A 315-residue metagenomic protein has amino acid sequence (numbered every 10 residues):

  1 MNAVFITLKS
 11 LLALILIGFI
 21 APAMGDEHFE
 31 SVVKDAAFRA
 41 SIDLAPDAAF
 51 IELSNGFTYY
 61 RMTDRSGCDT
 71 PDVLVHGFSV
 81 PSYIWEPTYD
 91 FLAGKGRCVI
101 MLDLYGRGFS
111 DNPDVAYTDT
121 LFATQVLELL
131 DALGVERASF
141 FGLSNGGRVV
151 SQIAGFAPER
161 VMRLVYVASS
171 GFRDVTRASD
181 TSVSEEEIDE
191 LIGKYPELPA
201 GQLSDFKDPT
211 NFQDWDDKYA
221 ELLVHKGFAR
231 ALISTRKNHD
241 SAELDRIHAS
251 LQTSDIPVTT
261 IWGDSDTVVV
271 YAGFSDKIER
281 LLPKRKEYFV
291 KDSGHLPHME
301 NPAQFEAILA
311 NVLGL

Functional and structural regions predicted by a protein language model:
M1-D72, G94-R97, E136, D245 (+2 more regions): Alpha/beta-hydrolase fold catalytic core
F29-E30, V175-T181, L191-S254: Conserved alpha/beta-hydrolase catalytic His-Asp/Glu region
A48-A49, S54-F57, R61, M101-N145 (+1 more regions): Active-site loop/oxyanion-hole signature of alpha/beta-hydrolase fold enzymes
G56, M62-F109: Conserved HGGG/HGGXW glycine-rich cap/lid loop of the alpha/beta-hydrolase fold
Q152-F156, M162-Y195: Flexible "cap/lid" loop of the alpha/beta hydrolase fold
S254, T260-W262: Short beta-strand/loop motif that positions the catalytic acidic residue of the alpha/beta-hydrolase fold
S265-V269: Acidic catalytic loop of the alpha/beta-hydrolase fold
K284-L315: Catalytic active-site module of serine/aspartate enzymes centered on a nucleophile-bearing elbow/loop
